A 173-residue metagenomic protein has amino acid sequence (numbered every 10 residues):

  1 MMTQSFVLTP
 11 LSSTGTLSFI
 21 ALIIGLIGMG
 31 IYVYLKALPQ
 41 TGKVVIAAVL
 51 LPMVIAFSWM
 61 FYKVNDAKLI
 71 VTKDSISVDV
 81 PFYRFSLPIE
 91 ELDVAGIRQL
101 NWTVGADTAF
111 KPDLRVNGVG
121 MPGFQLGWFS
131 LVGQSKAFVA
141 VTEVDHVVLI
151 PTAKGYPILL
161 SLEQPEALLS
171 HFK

Functional and structural regions predicted by a protein language model:
M1-G42: N-terminal membrane-targeting/pre-transmembrane regions
M1-S5, T72-S77, V147: Short, hydrophobic/aromatic-rich segments at coil-to-beta transitions
Q4-L8, L87, L160: Generic detection of short hydrophobic beta-strand segments and adjacent strand-loop junctions
V44-F57: Transmembrane alpha-helical segments of multi-pass membrane proteins
V54-I89, D93-V94: Conserved beta-hairpin
D79-I89, D93-K154: Non-transmembrane, membrane-adjacent beta-strand/coil modules in membrane-associated proteins and peripheral
V144-K173: Non-cytosolic head/periplasmic domains of membrane-anchored proteins
